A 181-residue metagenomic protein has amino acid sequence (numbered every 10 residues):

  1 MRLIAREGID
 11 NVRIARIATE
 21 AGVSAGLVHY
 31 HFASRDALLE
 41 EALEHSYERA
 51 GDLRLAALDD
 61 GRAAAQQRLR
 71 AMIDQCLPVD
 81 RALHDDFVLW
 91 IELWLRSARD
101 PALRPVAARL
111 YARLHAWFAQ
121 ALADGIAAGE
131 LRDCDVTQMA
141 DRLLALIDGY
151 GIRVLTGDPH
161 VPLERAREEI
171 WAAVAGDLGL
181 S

Functional and structural regions predicted by a protein language model:
R2-A37, E41: Helix-turn-helix
L3, R49, V79, W117 (+2 more regions): Short alpha-helical functional segments enriched in proximate histidine and acidic residues
R6-D10, G61, L83, A128: Short coil/turn segments at alpha/beta junctions that flank glycine-rich nucleotide-binding fingerprints
E41, L55-D86, M139-L143: Hydrophobic alpha-helical connector segments
E44-A50: Short, basic, alpha-helical segments at the C-terminal edge of helix-turn-helix-like DNA-binding modules
R68, R81-R104: Amphipathic alpha-helical segments used for helix-helix packing
H84, A102-A112, I126-S181: Hydrophobic/aromatic-rich alpha-helical bundle segments in the mid-to-C-terminal region
